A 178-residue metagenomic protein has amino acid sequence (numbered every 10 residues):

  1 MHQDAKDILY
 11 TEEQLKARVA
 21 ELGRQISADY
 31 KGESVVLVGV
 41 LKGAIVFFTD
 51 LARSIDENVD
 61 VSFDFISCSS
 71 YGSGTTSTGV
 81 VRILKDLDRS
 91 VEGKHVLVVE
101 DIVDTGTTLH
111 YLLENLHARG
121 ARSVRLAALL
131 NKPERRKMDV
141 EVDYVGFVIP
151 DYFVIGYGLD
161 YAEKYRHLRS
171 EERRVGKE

Functional and structural regions predicted by a protein language model:
M1-R174: PRPP-associated nucleotide enzymes
G176-E178: Positively charged, low-complexity/disordered segments
